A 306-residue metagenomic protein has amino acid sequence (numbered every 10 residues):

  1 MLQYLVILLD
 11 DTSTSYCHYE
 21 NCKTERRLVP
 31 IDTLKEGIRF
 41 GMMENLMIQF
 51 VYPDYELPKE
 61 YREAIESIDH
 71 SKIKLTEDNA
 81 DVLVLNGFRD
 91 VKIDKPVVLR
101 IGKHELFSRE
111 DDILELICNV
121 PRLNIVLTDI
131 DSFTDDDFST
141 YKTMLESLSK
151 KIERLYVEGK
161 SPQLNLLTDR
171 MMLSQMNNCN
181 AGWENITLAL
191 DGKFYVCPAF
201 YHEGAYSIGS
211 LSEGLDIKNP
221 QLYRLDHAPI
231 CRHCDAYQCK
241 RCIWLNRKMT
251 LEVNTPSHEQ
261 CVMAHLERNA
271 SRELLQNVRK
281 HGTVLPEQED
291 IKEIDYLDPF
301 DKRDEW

Functional and structural regions predicted by a protein language model:
M1-E36, F40-E44: Canonical Radical SAM [4Fe-4S] cluster-binding loop centered on the CxxxCxxC motif and its immediate flanking residues
V6, L28-I31, A189, A205 (+1 more regions): Extracellular/mature segments of secreted proteins
T12, R39-P96: Conserved SAM/AdoMet-binding glycine-rich loop
P30-L34, Y61, R109-E110, Y141: Aromatic/hydrophobic pocket-lining residues that form the small-molecule binding cavity in soluble enzyme cores
V51-L57, G102-H104, T250: Conserved short loop/turn motifs at secondary-structure junctions
V84-L190, A199-A205: Radical SAM enzyme [4Fe-4S]-AdoMet core and its adjacent flexible, acidic and glycine-rich loops/tails across
Y201-W306: Flexible mid-to-C-terminal extensions adjoining Fe-S/redox cofactors in radical SAM and related proteins
